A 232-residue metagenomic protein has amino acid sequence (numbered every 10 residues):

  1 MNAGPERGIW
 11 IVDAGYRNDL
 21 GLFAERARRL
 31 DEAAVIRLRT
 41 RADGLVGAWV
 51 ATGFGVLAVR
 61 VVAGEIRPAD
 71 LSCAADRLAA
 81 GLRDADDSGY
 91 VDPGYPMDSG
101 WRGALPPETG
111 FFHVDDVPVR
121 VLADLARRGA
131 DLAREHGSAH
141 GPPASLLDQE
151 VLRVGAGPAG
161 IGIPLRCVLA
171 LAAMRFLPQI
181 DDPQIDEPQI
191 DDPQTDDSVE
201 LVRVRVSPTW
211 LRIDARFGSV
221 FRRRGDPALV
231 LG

Functional and structural regions predicted by a protein language model:
M1-V62: N-terminal ordered "arm"
A14, R60, E65-S72, S99 (+2 more regions): Low-complexity, intrinsically disordered regions enriched in charged/polar residues
W49, L57-E65, V220-L229: Short amphipathic beta-strand/extended segments with alternating polar/hydrophobic composition
L57-V91: A broadly used, surface-exposed interaction patch
G81-G232: Long, compositionally biased intrinsically disordered terminal regions
